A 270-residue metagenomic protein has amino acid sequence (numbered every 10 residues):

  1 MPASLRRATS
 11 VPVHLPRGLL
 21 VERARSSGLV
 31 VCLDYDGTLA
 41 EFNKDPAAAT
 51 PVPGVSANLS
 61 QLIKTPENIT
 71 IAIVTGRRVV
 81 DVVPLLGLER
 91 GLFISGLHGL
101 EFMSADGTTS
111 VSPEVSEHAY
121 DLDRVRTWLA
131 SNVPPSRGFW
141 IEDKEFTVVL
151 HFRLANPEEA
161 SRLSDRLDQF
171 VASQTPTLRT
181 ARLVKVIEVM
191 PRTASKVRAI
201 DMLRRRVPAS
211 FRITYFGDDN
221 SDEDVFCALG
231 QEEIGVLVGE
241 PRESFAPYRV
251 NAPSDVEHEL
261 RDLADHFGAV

Functional and structural regions predicted by a protein language model:
P2-H14, S26, G54, R192 (+1 more regions): Mg2+-dependent phosphoryl-transfer enzymes with acidic/Ser/Thr/Gly-rich catalytic loops
V11-S27, V82-G87: Short amphipathic alpha-helices and their capping/turn segments at secondary-structure boundaries
A24-D45, I73: Asp-based phosphoryl-transfer active-site loop
V30-C32, F93, T214: Hydrophobic "anchor" residues on beta-strands that sit immediately upstream of conserved functional sites
T38, V79, S221: Conserved Rossmann-like nucleotide-cofactor binding loop
F42-N43, V82-P84, V225-F226, P247: Short glycine-/acidic-enriched loop or helix-start segments at secondary-structure transitions that form or flank
T50-E142: Active-site phosphate-binding/coordination module
S136-F216, N220-L229, E233, E240-E243: Conserved acidic, metal-coordinating active-site core of Asp-based, Mg2+-dependent phosphoryl-transfer enzymes
